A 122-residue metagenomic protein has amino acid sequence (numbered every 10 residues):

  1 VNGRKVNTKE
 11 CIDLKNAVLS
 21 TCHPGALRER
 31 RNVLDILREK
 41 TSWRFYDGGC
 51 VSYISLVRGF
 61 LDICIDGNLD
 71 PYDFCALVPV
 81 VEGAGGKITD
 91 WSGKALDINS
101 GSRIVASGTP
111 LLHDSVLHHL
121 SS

Functional and structural regions predicted by a protein language model:
N2-G3: Short strand-turn-strand beta-turns centered on an Asx-Gly dipeptide
N7-S122: An extended, acidic
